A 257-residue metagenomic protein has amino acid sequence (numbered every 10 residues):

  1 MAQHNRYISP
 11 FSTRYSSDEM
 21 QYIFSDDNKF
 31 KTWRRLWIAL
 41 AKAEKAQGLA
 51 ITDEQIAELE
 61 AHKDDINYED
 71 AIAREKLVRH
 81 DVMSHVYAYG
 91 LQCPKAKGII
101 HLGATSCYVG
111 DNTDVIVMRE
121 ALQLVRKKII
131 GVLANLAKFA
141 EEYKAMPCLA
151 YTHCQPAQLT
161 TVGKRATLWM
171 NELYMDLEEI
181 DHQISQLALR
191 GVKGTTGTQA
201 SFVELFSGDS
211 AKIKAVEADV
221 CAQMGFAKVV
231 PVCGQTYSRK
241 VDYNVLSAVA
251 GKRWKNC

Functional and structural regions predicted by a protein language model:
M1-A200, F206-C221: A helix-coil-helix interface module used to build multimeric assemblies and to scaffold catalytic/cofactor sites
E58-A61, G234-S238: Short linear loop/turn motifs
A215-Q235: A short, charged helix-loop
T236-C257: A conserved active-site cap/scaffold subdomain adjacent to cofactor or substrate pockets
